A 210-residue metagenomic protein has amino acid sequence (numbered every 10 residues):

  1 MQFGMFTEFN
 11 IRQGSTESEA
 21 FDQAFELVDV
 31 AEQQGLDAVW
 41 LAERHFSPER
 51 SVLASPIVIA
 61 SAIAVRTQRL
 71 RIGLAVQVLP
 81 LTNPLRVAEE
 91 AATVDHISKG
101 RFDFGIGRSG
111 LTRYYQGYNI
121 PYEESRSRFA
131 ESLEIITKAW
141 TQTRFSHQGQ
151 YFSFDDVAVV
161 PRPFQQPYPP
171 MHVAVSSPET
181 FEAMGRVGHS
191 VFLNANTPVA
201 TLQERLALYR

Functional and structural regions predicted by a protein language model:
M1-R66, R71, Q166-P169: N-terminal beta1-alpha1-beta2 module of alpha/beta enzyme domains
F3-T7, V39-L41, I72-L74, F102-I106 (+2 more regions): Hydrophobic faces of well-ordered beta-strands that scaffold small-molecule active sites in alpha/beta enzyme cores
F9-I11, V78, S177: Residue-level signal for short, function-critical loop segments
S15-E19, R50-L53, P84-L85, G117-N119 (+1 more regions): Short, solvent-exposed loop/turn segments at secondary-structure boundaries
E49-V52, V76, S125, V173 (+1 more regions): Glycine- and other small-residue-rich loops at beta-strand/loop junctions that grip anionic moieties
V52-I59, T197-Y209: Active-site-adjacent beta->alpha loops and helix N-cap segments on the catalytic face of soluble alpha/beta enzymes
G73-L81: Conserved strand-turn element in the central/C-terminal portion of the radical SAM core barrel that lines
P80-S190, V199-A207: Internal, glycine-rich beta/alpha segment that forms the wall or movable "lid" of small-molecule/cofactor binding
